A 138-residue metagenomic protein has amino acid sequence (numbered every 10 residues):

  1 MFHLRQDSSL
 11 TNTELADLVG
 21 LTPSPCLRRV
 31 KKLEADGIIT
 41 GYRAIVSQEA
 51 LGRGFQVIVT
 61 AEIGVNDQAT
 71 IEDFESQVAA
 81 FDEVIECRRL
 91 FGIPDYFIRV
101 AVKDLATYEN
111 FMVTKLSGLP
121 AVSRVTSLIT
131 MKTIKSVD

Functional and structural regions predicted by a protein language model:
M1-D138: A compositional/biophysical signature of low hydrophobicity enriched in polar/charged and small residues
